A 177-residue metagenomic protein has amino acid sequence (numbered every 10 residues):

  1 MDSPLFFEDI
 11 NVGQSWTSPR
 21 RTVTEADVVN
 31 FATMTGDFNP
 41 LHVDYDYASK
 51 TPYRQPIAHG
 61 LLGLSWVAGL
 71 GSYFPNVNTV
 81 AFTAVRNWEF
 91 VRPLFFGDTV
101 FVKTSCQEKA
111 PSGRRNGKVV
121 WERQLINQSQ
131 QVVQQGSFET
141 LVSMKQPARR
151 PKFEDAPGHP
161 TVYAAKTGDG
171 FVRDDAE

Functional and structural regions predicted by a protein language model:
M1-A84, K145-E177: Hot-dog-fold acyl-thioester-processing enzymes
N11-S18, T99-F101, V120, Q135-S137: Intrinsic-disorder/low-complexity, polar/charged segments enriched in Ser/Thr/Lys/Arg/Asp/Glu/Gln
V23-T24, E108-K109, T140-V142: A short acidic/small-residue loop/turn micro-motif
V28, D98, S112-R114, Q131-V133 (+1 more regions): Short acidic, gly/pro-rich beta-turn/loop elements at beta-sheet edges and active-site/ligand-binding grooves
P40, P93, T140-V142: Proline-rich low-complexity regions
A84-Q128: Hydrophobic beta-sheet segments that form the core/acyl-binding groove of ACP/CoA-dependent acyl-chain-processing
E122-I126, Q131-R150, D155-P157: Flexible glycine-rich active-site/ligand-binding loops centered on an Asp-His dyad
